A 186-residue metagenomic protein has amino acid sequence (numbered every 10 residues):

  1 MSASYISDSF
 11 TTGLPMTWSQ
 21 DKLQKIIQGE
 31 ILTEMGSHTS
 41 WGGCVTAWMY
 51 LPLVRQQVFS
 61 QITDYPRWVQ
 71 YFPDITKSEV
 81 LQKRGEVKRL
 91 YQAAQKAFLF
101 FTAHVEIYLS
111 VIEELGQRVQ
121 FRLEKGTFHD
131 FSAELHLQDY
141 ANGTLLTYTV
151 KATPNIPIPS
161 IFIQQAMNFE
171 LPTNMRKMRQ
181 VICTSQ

Functional and structural regions predicted by a protein language model:
M1-G85: Hydrophobic ligand-binding cavity/cleft-lining segments
A3-S4, G36-W41, Y50, V69 (+2 more regions): Glycine-rich portal/gate segments that line the openings of hydrophobic small-molecule binding cavities
S19-D21, G43-A47, L90, I107-L109 (+2 more regions): Hydrophobic residues positioned within well-ordered beta-strands of beta-sheet architectures
I27, R122-F169, T173: Beta-strand/loop substructures that line and gate deep hydrophobic ligand-binding cavities in soluble
L51-R55, A94-F98, E113-L115, T127-H129 (+2 more regions): Beta-strand elements of well-folded, non-transmembrane domains
V54-S60, A103, A166-E170, N174: Short amphipathic alpha-helical segments
V58-I62, W68, V111, L146-Y148 (+1 more regions): Hydrophobic pocket/interface hotspot
Y71, F100-T102, D130, S160: Alpha-helix N-cap/helix-start motif
